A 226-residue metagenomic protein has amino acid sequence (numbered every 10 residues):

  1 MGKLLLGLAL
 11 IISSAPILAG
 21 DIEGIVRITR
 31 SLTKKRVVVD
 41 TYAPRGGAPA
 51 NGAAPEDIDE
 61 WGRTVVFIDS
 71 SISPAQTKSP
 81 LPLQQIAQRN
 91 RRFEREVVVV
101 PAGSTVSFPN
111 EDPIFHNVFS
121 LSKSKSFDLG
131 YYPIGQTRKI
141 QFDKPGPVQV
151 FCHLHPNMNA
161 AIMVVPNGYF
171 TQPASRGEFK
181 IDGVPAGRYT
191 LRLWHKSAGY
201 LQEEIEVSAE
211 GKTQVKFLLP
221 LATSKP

Functional and structural regions predicted by a protein language model:
M1-G7: Positively charged n-region of N-terminal signal peptides that target proteins for export
A9-L18: Hydrophobic h-region of N-terminal signal peptides that target proteins for export in Gram-negative bacteria
L18-P226: Extracytoplasmic copper-binding redox domains, predominantly the cupredoxin/blue-copper superfamily
